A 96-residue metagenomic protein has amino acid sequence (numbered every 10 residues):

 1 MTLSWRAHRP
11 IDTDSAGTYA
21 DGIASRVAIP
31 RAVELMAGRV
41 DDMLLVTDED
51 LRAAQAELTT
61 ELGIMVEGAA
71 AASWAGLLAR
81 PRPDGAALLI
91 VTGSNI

Functional and structural regions predicted by a protein language model:
M1-I96: PLP-dependent amino-acid enzyme catalytic core
